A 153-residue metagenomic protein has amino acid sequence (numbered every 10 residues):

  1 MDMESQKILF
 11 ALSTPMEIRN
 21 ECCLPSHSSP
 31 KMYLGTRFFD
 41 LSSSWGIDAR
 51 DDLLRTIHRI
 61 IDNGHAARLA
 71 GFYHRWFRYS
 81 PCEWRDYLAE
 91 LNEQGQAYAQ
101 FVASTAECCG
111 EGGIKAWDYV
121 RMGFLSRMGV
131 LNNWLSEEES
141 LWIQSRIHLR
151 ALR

Functional and structural regions predicted by a protein language model:
M1-E137, L141, S145-R153: Polar/charged low-complexity regulatory segments
